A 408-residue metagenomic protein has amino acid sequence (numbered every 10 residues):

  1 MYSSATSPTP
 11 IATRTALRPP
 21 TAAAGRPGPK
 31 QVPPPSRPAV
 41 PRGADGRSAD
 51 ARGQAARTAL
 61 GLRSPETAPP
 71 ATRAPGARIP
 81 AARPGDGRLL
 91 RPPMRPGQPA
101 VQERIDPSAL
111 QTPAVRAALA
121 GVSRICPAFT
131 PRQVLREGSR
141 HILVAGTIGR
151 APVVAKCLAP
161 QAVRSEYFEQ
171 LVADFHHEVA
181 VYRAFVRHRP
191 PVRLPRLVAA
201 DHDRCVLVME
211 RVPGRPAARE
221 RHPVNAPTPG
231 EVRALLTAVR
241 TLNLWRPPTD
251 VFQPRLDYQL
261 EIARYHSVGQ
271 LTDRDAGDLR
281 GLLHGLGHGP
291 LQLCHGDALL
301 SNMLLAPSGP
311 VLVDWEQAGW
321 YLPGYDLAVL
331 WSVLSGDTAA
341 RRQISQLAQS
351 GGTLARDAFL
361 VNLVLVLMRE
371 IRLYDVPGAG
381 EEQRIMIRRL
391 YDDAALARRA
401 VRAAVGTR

Functional and structural regions predicted by a protein language model:
Y2, R57, G61-P65, G76-R132: Juxta-kinase regulatory segment immediately upstream of eukaryotic protein kinase catalytic domains
Y2-T9, T13-R18: Low-acidity, Ser/Thr- and Arg-rich intrinsically disordered low-complexity segments
P113-C126, L244-H295: An alpha-helical support segment within catalytic cores of ATP-dependent transferases
R136-A155, G281-Y325: Active-site acidic catalytic loop and adjacent metal/ATP-binding pocket of ATP-dependent phosphoryl transfer enzymes
C157-V198, N225-A238: A conserved alpha-helical element in kinase catalytic cores
R204-P216: Conserved short submotifs of the Hanks-type protein kinase catalytic core that shape the nucleotide-binding pocket
R215-P254: Conserved kinase catalytic-core helix
G324-T353, L363-G380, D393-A394, R398: Active-site activation/catalytic loop segments of kinase-like enzymes and analogous catalytic loops in related
